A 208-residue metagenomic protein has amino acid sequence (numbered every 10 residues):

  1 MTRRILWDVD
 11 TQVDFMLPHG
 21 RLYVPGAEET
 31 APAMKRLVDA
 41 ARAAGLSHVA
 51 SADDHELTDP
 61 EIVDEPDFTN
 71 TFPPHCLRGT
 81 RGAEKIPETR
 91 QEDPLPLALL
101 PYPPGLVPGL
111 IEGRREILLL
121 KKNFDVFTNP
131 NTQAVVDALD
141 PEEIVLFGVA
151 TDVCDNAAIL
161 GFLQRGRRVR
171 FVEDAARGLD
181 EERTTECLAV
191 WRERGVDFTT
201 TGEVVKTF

Functional and structural regions predicted by a protein language model:
M1-L6: Extreme N-terminal starter segment of soluble prokaryotic enzymes
W7-V9, A52, E173: Active-site flanking residues adjacent to catalytic metal/cofactor-binding acidic residues
V13, L17, E56, R177: Short, glycine/acidic-enriched loop or turn micro-motifs at the edges of active sites
H19-A27, P74: Short glycine-enriched, charge-decorated loop/helix-capping segments at active-site entrances that position
P32-E143: Active-site alpha/beta core segments
L37-A40, N156-Q164: Histidine-anchored nucleotide/phosphate-binding helix
L119, V196-T207: Short acidic-hydrophobic, aromatic-tinged amphipathic segments that line or gate anion-handling sites
V145-G148, R168-E181: A short glycine-rich beta-strand->turn/loop micro-motif centered on a GG-aromatic cluster
